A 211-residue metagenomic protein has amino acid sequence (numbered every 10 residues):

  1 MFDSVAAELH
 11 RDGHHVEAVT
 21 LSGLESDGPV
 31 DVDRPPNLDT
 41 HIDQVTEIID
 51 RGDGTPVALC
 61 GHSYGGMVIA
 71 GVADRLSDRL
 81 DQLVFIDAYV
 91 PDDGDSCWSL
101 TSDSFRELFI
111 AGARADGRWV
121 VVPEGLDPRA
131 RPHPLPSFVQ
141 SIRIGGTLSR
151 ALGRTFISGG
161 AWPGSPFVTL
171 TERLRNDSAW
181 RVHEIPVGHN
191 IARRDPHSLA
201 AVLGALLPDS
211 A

Functional and structural regions predicted by a protein language model:
M1-L21: Short, surface-exposed "cap/lid" segments of acyl-processing enzymes
H15, L21-V57, D74, S102: Active-site loop/oxyanion-hole signature of alpha/beta-hydrolase fold enzymes
T20, A58, D81-V84: Residue in the alpha/beta-hydrolase core beta-strand immediately N-terminal to the catalytic nucleophile
C60-G65, I69: Gly/Ala-rich beta-loop-alpha elbow adjacent to hydrolase catalytic centers
D74-R114, S137, S165-E172: Flexible "cap/lid" loop of the alpha/beta hydrolase fold
P128-G146: Active-site nucleophile elbow and catalytic-triad environment of alpha/beta-hydrolase enzymes
R150, F156-S158: Short beta-strand/loop motif that positions the catalytic acidic residue of the alpha/beta-hydrolase fold
G160-P186, N190-R193, S198, A205-L206: Conserved loop-alpha-helix segment in the C-terminal half of the alpha/beta-hydrolase fold that carries the catalytic
